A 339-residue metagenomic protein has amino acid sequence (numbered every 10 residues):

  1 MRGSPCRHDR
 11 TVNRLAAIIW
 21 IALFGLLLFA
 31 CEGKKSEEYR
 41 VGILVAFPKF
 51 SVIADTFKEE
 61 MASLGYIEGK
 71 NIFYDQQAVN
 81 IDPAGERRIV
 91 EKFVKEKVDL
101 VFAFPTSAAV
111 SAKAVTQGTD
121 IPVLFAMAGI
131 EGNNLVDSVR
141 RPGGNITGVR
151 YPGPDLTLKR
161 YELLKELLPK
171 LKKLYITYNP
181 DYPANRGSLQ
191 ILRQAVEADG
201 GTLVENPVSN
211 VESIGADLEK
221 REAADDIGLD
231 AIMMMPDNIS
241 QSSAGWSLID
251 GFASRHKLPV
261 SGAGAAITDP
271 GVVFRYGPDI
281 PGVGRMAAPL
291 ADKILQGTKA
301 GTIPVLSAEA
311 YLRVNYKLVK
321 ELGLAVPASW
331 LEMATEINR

Functional and structural regions predicted by a protein language model:
R2-R339: Short hydrophobic alpha-helices and adjacent helix-cap/hinge residues
